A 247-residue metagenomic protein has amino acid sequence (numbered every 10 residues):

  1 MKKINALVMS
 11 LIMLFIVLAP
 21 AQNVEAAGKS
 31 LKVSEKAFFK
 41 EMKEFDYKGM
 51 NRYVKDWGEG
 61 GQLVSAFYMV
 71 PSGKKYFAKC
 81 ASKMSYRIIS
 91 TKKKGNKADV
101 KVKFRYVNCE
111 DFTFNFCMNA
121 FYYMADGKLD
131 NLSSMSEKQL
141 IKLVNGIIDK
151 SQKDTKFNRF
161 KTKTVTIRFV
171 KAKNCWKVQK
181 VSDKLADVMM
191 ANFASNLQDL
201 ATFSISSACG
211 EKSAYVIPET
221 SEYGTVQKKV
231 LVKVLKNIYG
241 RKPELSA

Functional and structural regions predicted by a protein language model:
K2-K3: Bacterial Sec-dependent N-terminal signal peptides
L7-V17: Hydrophobic core
V17-S30: Sec-dependent signal peptide cleavage junction
A27-I88, D111, S204-Q227, L231-Y239: Core segments of small alpha/beta cavity-forming domains
I89-D99, F169-C175: A short, structured loop/turn motif at beta-sheet edges
N96-Y106, V216: A short hydrophobic beta-strand element
R105-M124: Short, cysteine-centered beta-strand-loop-beta hairpins and adjacent loop/turn segments enriched in charged/polar
G127-A247: Low-complexity, intrinsically disordered terminal/linker segments enriched in charged and Gly/Pro repeats
